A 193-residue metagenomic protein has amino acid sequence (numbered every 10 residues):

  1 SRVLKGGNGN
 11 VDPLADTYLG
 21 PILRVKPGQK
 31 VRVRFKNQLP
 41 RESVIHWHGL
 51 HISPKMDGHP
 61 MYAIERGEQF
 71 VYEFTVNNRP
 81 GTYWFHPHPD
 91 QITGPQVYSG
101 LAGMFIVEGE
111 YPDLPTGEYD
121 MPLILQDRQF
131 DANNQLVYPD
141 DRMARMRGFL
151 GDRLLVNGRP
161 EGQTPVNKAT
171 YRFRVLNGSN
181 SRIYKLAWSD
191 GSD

Functional and structural regions predicted by a protein language model:
S1-D193: Histidine-centered copper-binding motifs that mark active-site loops of extracellular/periplasmic copper enzymes
